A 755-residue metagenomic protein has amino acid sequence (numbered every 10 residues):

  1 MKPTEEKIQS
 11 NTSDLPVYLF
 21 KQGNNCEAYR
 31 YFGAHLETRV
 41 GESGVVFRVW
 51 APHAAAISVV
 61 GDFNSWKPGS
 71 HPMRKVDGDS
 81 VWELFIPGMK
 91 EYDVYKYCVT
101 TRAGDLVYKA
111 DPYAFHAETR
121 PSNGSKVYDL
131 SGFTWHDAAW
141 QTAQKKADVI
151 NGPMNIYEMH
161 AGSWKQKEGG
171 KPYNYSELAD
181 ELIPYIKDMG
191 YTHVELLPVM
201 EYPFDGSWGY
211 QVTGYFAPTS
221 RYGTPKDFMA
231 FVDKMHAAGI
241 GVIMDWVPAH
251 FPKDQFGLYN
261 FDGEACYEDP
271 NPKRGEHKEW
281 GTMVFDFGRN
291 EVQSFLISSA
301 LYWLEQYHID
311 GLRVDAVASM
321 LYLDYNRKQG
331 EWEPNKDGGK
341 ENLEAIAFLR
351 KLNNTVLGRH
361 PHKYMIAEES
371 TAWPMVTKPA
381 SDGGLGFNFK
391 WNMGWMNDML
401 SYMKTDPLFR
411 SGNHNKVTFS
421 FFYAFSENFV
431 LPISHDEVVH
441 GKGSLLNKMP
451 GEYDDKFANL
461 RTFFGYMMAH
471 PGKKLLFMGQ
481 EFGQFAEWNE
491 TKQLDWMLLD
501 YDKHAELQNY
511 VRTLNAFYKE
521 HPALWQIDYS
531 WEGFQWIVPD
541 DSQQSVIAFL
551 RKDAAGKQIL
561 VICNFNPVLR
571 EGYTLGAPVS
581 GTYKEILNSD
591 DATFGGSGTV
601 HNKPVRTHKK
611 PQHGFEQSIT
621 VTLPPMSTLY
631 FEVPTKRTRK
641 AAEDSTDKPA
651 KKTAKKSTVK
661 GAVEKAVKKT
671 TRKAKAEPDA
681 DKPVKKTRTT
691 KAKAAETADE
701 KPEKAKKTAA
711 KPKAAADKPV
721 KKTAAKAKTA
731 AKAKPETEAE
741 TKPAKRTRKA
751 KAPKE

Functional and structural regions predicted by a protein language model:
M1-G152, S176-I186, D454-F457, M468-L476 (+3 more regions): Carbohydrate-interacting/catalytic domains
A51-H53, D77, G88, H160-K165 (+8 more regions): Short, flexible loop/turn elements at secondary-structure junctions
R74, D205-G209, K253-N260, T377-K378 (+2 more regions): Short glycine-biased active-site loop of nucleotidyltransferases that positions the nucleotide triphosphate and helps
E118, A138-P153, H160-E341, V605: Substrate-binding/active-site clefts of carbohydrate-active enzymes
I183, V232, A300-L304, N353 (+2 more regions): Non-transmembrane alpha-helical segments in soluble domains of secreted/periplasmic/extracellular proteins
H308-D310, Y325-E490, L498, K519-L575 (+2 more regions): Conserved alpha/beta catalytic core and glycan-binding cleft of carbohydrate-active enzymes
K636-E755: Intrinsically disordered, polybasic Lys/Arg-rich low-complexity tracts
